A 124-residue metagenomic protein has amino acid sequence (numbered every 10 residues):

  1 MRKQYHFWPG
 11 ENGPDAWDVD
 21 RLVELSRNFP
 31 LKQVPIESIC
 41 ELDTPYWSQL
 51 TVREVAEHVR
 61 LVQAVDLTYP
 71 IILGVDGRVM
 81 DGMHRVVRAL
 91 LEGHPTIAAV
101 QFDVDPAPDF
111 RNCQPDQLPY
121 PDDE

Functional and structural regions predicted by a protein language model:
M1-Q33, D43-L50, D122-D123: An acidic, glycine-rich, mixed-charge low-complexity segment common to nucleic-acid enzymes
V23-S26, C40, F110-D116: Clustered cysteine/histidine zinc-coordinating segments, centered on FYVE zinc fingers that bind PI3P and target
L25-M80: Short alpha-helix boundary/capping and kink motifs at helix termini
W47, T51-R53, V104-E124: Amphipathic, charge-rich alpha-helical segments that serve as recognition/docking helices
D76, F102-V104: Beta-hairpin (beta-strand-turn-beta-strand) motif
D76-E92: A sequence-level detector for short glycine-anchored, His/Arg-bearing signature motifs that mark catalytic or binding
L91-G93, F110-R111: A short, polar/proline- and glycine-enriched secondary-structure boundary/capping micro-motif
P95-F102: Short hydrophobic/aromatic-enriched beta-strand-loop microsegments
